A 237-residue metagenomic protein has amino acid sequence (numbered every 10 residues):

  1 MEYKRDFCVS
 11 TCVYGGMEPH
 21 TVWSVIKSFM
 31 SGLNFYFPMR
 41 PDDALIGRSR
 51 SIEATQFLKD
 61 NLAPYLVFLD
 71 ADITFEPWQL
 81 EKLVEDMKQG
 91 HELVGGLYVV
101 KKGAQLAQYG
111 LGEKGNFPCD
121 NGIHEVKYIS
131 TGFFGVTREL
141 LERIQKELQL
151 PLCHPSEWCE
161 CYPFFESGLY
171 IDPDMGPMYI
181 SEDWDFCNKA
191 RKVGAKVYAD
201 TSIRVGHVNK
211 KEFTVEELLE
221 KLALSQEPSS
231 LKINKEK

Functional and structural regions predicted by a protein language model:
M1-A44, R48: N-proximal low-complexity "stem/linker" segments adjacent to membrane-targeting elements
E2-D6, Q149-K237: C-terminal catalytic/acceptor-binding lobe
K4, N61-P64, Q89: Active-site acidic short loop of glycosyltransferases
T11-C12, D43, D72, V84-D86 (+2 more regions): Polar low-complexity intrinsically disordered regions
S51-Y65: Active-site nucleotide-sugar/metal-binding loop of Leloir-type enzymes
A54, E76-G168: Conserved catalytic core of nucleotide-sugar-dependent glycosyltransferases
L62-T74: Short beta-strand-to-loop acidic/aromatic patch adjacent to the donor-nucleotide binding site
Y65, H91-L93, V197: Short, Asp-centered acidic motifs that coordinate Mg2+ and/or phosphate in catalytic or ligand-binding sites
